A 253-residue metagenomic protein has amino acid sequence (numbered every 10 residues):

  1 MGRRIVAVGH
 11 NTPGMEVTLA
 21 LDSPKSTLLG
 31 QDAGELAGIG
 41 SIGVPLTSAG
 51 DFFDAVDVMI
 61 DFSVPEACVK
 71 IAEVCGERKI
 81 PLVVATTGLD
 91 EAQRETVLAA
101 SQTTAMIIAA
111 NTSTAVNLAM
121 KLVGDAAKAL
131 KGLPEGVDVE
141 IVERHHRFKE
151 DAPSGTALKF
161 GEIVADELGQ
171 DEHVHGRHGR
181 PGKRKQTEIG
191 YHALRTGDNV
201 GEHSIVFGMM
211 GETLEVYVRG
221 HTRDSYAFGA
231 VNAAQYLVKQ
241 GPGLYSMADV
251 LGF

Functional and structural regions predicted by a protein language model:
G2-F53, P134-F253: C-terminal substrate-binding/catalytic lobe of Rossmann-fold NAD(P)-dependent oxidoreductases
S23, T87-L89, N111-S113, R144-H146: Short, ordered loop/turn segments at secondary-structure junctions
D57-I60: N-terminal Rossmann-like NAD(P) cofactor-binding module of classical short-chain dehydrogenase/reductase
E66-I80, A85-A109, N117-K128: Rossmann-fold NAD(P)-binding glycine/threonine-rich loop
T86-T87, T112, R195, G220: Short loop or secondary-structure boundary microenvironments that flank and position key functional residues
I108-A119, H146-S154: Short, surface-exposed loop/turn motifs that are enriched in glycine and acidic residues and include a nearby proline
